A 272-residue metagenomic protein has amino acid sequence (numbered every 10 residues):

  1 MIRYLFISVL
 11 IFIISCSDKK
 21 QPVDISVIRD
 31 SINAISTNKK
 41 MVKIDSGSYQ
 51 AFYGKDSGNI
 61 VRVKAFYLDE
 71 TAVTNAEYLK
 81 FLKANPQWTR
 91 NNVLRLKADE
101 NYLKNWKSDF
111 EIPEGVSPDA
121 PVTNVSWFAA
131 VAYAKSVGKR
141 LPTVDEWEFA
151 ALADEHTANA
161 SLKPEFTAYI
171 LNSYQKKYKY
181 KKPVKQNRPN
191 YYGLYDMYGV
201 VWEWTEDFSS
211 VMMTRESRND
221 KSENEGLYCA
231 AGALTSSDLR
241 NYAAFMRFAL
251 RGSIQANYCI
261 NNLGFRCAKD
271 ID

Functional and structural regions predicted by a protein language model:
I2-I7: Sec-dependent signal peptide recognition, specifically the positively charged N-region followed immediately by
I14-S15: C-terminal motif of bacterial Sec signal peptides marking the signal peptidase cleavage site
K19-N38: Sec-dependent signal peptide cleavage junction
R29-I32, K55-G58, L250-A256: Short, P/G- and charge-enriched loop/turn segments at secondary-structure junctions
I32-D99, V125-S126, G199: A short glycine-rich, aromatic-capped structural motif
Q50, S108-G252, A256, N261: Functional-site microenvironments in short loops/helix caps that host divalent-cation chemistry
V73, D207-S209, D272: Acidic glycine-/aspartate-rich tracts in secreted/extracellular proteins
I260-D272: Short, structured beta-strand segments at or near domain termini in extracellular proteins/domains
